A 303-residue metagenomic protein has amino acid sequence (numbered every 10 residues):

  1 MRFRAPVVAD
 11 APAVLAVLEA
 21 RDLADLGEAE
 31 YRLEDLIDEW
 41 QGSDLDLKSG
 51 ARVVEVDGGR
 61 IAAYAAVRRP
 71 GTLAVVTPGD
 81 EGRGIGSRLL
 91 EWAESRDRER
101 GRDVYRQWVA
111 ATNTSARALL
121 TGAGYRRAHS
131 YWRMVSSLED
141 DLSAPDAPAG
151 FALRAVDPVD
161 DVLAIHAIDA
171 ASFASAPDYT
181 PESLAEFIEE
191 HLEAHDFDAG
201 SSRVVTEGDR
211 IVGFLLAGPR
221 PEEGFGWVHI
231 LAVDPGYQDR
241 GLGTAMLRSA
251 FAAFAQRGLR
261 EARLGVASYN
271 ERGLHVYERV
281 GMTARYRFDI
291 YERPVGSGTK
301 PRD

Functional and structural regions predicted by a protein language model:
M1-D38, D146-T180, R302-D303: Short amphipathic alpha-helix that is part of the acyltransferase structural core
A9, L18-R100, E207-F225, D234: Conserved donor-binding loop and adjoining core beta-sheet/short helix segment in diverse acyl/aminoacyl transferases
I61, R68-G150, D289-R293: Acyl-donor-binding surface of acyltransferase catalytic domains
A62-A63, H129-S130, G213, G243 (+1 more regions): A structural microfeature
G82-S95, I230-P235, D239-Q256, E261 (+1 more regions): Conserved acetyl-CoA-binding loop-helix of GNAT-fold acetyltransferases
R133-V156, D161, R260, G265-E271 (+1 more regions): C-terminal "cap" of GNAT-fold acetyltransferases
F173-E222, L231, P235, T244: Phosphate-binding active sites in nucleotide-utilizing proteins
